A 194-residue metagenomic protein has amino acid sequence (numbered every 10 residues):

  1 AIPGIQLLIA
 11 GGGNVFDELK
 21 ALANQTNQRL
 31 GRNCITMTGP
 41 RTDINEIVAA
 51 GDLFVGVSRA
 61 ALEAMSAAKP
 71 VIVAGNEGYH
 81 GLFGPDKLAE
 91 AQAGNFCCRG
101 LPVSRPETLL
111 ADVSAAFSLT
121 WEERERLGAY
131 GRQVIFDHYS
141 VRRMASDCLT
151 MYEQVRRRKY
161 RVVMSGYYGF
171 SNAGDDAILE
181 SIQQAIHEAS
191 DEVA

Functional and structural regions predicted by a protein language model:
Q6-L19: Glycosyltransferase donor-sugar binding loop
L19-R41: Nucleotide-activated donor-binding/catalytic signature segment of Leloir-type glycosyltransferases, i.e., the conserved
E46-L62, A68-I72, E77: Acidic donor-binding loop of glycosyltransferase active sites
I47, R105-D112, L127, M144-C148: Hydrophobic alpha-helical packing elements
E77-A115, E122: Change "using UDP/GDP/dTDP sugars" to "using nucleotide sugars
A111, A115-L119, V141-Y160: C-terminal alpha-helical cap of glycosyltransferases
A115, E122-H138: A short, well-ordered alpha-helix in the C-terminal region of glycosyltransferases
R158-A194: Active-site anion-handling motifs in enzyme catalytic cores
